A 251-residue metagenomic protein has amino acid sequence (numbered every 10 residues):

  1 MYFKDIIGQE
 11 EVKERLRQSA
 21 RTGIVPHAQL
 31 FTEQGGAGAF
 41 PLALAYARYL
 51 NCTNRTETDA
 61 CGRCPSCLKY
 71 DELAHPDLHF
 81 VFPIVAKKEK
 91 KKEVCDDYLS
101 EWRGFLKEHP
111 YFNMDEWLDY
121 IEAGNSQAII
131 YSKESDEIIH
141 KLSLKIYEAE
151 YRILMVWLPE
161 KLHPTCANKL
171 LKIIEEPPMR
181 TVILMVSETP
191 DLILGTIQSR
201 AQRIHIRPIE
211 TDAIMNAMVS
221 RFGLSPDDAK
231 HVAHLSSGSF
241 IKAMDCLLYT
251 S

Functional and structural regions predicted by a protein language model:
M1-N51, R55-T58, P65-K69, M179-V182 (+1 more regions): Charged, glycine-rich active-site and insertion segments that engage polyanionic ligands
Y2-T165: Clamp-loader machinery-focused feature within the broader ASCE/P-loop NTPase space
H140, K172, S199: Conserved adenine-binding aromatic site and its adjacent loop/helix in ATP-hydrolyzing domains
L144-Y147, E176, S220: Secondary-structure boundary motif
K161, E176, L192: Residues immediately C-terminal
K169-P178: Conserved catalytic/switch belt of AAA+ P-loop NTPases
